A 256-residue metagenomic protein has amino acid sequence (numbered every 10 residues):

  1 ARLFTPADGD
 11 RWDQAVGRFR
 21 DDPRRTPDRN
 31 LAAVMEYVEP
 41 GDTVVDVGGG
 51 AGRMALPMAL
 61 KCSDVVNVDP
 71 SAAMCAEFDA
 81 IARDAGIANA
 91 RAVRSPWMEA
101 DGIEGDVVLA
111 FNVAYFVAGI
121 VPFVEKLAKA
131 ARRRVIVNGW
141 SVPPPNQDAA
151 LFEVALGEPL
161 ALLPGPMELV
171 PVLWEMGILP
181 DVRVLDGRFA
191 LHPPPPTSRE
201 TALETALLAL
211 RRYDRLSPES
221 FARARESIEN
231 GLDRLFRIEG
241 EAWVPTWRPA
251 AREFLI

Functional and structural regions predicted by a protein language model:
A1-V38: Conserved class I S-adenosyl-L-methionine
D42-G48: Conserved class I S-adenosyl-L-methionine
A51-M98: Class I SAM-dependent methyltransferase SAM/SAH-binding core
V107-I120: A short SAM/SAH-binding and catalytic strip from SAM-dependent methyltransferases
V121-I136: A short glycine-rich, Lys/Arg-flanked "PGG" loop and its adjoining helix->strand segment in the class I
R134-A161: Conserved class I S-adenosyl-L-methionine
L162-G177: Short alpha-helix
D181-I256: Conserved Class I S-adenosyl-L-methionine
